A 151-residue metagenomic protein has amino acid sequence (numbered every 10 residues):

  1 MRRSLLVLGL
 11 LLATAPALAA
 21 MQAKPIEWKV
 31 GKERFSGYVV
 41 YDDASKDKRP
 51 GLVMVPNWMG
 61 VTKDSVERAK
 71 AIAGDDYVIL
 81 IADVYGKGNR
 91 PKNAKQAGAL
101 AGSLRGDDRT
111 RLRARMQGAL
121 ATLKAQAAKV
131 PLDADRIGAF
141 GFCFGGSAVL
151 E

Functional and structural regions predicted by a protein language model:
M1-S4: Positively charged n-region of N-terminal signal peptides that target proteins for export
T14-P16: N-terminal signal peptide c-region/cleavage motif recognized by signal peptidases
A20-Q22: Boundary of Sec targeting at the N-terminus
P25-L132: Serine-hydrolase catalytic machinery in alpha/beta-hydrolase-like enzymes
K70, L150-E151: Alpha-helical segments flanking ligand/cofactor-binding loops in enzyme cores
K129-F142: Alpha/beta-hydrolase fold nucleophile elbow
G141-G145, V149: Gly/Ala-rich beta-loop-alpha elbow adjacent to hydrolase catalytic centers
